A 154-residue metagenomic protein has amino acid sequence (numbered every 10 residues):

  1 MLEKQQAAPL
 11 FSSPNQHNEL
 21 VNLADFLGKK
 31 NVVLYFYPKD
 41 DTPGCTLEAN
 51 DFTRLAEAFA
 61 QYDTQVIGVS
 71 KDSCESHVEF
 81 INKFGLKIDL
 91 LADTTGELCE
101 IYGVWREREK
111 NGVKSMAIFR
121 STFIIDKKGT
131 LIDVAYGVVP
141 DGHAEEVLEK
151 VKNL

Functional and structural regions predicted by a protein language model:
M1-L154: Chalcogenol-based redox active-site neighborhoods
